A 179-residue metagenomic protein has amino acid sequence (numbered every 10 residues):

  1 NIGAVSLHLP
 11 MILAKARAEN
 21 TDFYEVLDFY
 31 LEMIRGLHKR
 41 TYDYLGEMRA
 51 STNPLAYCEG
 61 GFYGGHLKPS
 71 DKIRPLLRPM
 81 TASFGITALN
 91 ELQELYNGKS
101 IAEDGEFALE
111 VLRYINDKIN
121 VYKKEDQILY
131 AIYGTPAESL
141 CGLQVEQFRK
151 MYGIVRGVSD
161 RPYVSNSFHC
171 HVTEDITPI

Functional and structural regions predicted by a protein language model:
N1-R78, K99-I179: Conserved catalytic cores of very large enzyme subunits
I2, L76-L92: Conserved phosphate/anionic-ligand binding catalytic regions in large, soluble enzymes, centered on
L95: Metallocofactor- and cofactor-centric catalytic cores in central/energy metabolism, strongly enriched
